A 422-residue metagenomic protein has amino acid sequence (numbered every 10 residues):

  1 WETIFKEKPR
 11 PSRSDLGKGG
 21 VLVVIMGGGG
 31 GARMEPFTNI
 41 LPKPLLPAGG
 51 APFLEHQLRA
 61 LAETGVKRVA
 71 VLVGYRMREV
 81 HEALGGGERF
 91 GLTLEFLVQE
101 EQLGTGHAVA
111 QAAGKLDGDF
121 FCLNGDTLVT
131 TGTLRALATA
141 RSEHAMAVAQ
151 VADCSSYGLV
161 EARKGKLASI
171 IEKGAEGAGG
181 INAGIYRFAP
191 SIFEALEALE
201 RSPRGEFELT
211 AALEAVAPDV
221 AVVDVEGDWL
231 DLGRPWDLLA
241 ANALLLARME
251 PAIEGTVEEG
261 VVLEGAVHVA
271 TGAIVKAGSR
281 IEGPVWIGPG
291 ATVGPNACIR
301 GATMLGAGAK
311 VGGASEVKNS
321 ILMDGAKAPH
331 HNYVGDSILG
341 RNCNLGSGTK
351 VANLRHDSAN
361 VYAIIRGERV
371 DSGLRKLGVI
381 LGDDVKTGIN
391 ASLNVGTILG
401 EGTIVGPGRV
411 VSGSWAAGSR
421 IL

Functional and structural regions predicted by a protein language model:
W1-I25, R33, L46-P47, A51-L123: Conserved N-terminal catalytic core of the sugar/cofactor nucleotidyltransferase
F121, A138, K166-E250: Catalytic-core segments of class I nucleotidyltransferases/pyrophosphorylases that form NMP-activated intermediates
N124-L128: The conserved acidic donor/metal-binding loop of glycosyltransferases
G132-S155: Conserved donor-nucleotide/metal-binding helix-loop-beta segment in metal-dependent transferases, i.e., the alpha-helix
E208, E214-G301: Extended, small-residue-rich solenoid/repeat segments and analogous flexible loops that form exposed scaffolds
G306-G312: Surface-exposed extracellular loop regions of Gram-negative outer-membrane beta-barrel proteins
G312-L422: Glycine-rich hexapeptide-repeat left-handed beta-helix
